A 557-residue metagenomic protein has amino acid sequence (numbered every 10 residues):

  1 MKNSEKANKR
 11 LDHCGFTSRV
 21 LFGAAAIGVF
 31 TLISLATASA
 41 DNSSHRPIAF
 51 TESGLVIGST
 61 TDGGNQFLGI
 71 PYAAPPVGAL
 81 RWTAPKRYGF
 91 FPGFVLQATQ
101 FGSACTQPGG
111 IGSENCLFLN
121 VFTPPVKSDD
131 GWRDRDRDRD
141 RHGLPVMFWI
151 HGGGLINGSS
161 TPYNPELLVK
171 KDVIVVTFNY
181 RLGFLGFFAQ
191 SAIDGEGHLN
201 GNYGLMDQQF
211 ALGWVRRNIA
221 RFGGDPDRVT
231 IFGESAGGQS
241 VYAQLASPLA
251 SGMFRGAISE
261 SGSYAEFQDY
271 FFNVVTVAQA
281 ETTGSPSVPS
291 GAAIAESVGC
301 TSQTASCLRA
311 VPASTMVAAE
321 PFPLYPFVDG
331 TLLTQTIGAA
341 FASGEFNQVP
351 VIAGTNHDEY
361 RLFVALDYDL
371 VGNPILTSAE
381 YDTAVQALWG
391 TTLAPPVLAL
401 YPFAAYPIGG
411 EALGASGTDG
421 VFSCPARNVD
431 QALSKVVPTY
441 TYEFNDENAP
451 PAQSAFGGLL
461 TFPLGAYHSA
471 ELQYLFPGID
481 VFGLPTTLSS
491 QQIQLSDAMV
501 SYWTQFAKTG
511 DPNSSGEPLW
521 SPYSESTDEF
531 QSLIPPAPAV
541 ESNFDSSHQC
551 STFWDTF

Functional and structural regions predicted by a protein language model:
M1-T17: N-terminal secretory signal peptides that target proteins for export/translocation
K2, A38-N202, I479-M499, T509-G516 (+3 more regions): Non-catalytic accessory segments of hydrolases
G23-S34: Bacterial N-terminal signal peptides
C116, H198-A220, T283-A292: Alpha/beta-hydrolase active-site loop
R217, A243-A246, S251, E260-S261 (+2 more regions): Substrate-access "cap/lid" subdomains that shape and gate the entrance to catalytic or ligand-binding pockets
G223-E234: Alpha/beta-hydrolase fold nucleophile elbow
G233-A243: Glycine-rich nucleophile elbow surrounding the catalytic serine of serine-hydrolase chemistry
V421-F557: Mobile gating loops/cap/lid regions near enzyme active sites that modulate substrate access
